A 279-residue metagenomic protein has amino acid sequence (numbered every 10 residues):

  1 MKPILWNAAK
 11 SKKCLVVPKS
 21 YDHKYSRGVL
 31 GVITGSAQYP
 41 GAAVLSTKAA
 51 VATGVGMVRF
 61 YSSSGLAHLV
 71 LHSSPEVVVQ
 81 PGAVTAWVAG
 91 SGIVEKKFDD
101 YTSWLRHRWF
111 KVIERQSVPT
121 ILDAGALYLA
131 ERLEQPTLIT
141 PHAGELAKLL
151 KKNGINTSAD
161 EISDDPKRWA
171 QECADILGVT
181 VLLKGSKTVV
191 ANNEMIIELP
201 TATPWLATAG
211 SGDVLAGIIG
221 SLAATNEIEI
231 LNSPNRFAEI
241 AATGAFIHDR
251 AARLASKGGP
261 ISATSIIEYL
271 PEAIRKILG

Functional and structural regions predicted by a protein language model:
M1-A8, V51, M57-T201: Glycine-rich phosphate/dinucleotide-binding loop and adjoining beta-alpha-beta core of small-molecule
M1-K24: Positively charged, low-complexity intrinsically disordered leader regions
K19-V78: Substrate-binding N-lobe of the ribokinase-like
V32-A37, S91-K97, R250: Glycine-rich phosphate/diphosphate-binding loops and the adjacent beta-loop-alpha structural elements that coordinate
I155-D165, E227-A242, S256-I261: Short, charged, surface-exposed loops that flank catalytic or proteolytic processing sites
P200-G210: Short pre-catalytic strand/loop immediately N-terminal to key active-site residues, enriched for Gly-Thr
T208-I247: Short, small-residue alpha-helix embedded
D249-G279: Charged C-terminal helix
